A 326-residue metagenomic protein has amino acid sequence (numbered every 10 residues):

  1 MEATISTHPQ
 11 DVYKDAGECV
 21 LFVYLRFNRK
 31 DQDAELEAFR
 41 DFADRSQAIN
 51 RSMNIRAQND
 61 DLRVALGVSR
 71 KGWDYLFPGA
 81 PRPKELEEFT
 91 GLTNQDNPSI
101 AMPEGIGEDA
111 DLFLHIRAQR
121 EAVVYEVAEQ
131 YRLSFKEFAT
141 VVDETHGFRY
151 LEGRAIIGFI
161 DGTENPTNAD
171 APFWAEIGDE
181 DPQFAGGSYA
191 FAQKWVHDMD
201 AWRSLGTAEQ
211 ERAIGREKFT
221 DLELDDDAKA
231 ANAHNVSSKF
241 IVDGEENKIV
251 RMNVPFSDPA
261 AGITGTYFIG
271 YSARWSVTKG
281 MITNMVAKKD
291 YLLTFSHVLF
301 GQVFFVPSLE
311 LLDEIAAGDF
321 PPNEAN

Functional and structural regions predicted by a protein language model:
M1-N326: Long, histidine/aromatic-enriched segments associated with O2/redox biology
